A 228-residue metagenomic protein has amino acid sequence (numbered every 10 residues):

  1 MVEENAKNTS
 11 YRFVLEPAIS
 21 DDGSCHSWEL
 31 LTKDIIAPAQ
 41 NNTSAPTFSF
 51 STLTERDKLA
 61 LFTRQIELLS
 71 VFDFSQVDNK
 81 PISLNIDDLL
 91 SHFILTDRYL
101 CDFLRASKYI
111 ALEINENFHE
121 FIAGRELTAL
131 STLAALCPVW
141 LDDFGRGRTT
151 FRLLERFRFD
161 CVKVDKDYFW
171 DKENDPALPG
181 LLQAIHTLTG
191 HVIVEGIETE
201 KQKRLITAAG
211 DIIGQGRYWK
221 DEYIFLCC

Functional and structural regions predicted by a protein language model:
M1-E16, S20-D22, T32-A39, E113-E120 (+2 more regions): EAL-family c-di-GMP phosphodiesterase catalytic domain
M1-R105: Bacterial c-di-GMP phosphodiesterase EAL domain
F62, E126, L178: Aromatic/hydrophobic pocket-lining residues that form the small-molecule binding cavity in soluble enzyme cores
Q65-I66, D73, L95-L100, I110-F121 (+1 more regions): Metal-dependent enolase-superfamily TIM-barrel catalytic cores that perform enediolate-based chemistry
E67-F74, C101, T128-T132, L182-T187 (+1 more regions): Surface-exposed alpha-helical segments enriched in charged/polar residues
V77-P81, R105-Y109, L136, F159 (+1 more regions): A general structural motif
D88-F103, F121-L130, R148-C161: Distinct, well-ordered alpha-helical segments
I110, E126-D142, I185-V194: Short beta-strand/loop segments at the ligand-binding rim of alpha/beta enzyme cores
